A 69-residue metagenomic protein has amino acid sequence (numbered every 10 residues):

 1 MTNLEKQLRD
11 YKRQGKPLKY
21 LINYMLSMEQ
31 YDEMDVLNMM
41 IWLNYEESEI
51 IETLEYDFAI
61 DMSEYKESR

Functional and structural regions predicted by a protein language model:
T2-Y11, Y20: Basic, amphipathic alpha-helix used for nucleic-acid engagement in HTH/winged-helix/SANT-Myb modules and analogous
R13-R69: Acidic, low-complexity, intrinsically disordered interaction modules
